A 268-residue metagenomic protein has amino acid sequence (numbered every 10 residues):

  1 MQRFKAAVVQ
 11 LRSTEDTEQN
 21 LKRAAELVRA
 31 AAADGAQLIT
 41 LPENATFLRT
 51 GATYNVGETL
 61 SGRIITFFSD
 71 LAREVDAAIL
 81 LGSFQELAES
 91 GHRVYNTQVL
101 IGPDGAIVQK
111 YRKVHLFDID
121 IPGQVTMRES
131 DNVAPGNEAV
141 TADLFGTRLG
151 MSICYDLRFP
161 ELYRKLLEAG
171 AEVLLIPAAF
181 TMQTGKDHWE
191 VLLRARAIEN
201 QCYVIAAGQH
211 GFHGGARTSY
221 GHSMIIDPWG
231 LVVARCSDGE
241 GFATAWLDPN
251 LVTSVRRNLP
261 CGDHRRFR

Functional and structural regions predicted by a protein language model:
M1-L38, L175: N-terminal active-site segment of His-dependent metallophosphoesterases
A6, L100-V108, I226-A234: Short, glycine-anchored, charge-dense loop/turn motifs used at functional sites
Q10-R12, P42, R112, G208: Residue-level recognition of beta-strand->loop/alpha-helix junctions
T17, E26-D104, V108-K110, I119 (+1 more regions): Cys-nucleophile CN-hydrolase/nitrilase-fold catalytic domain and related Cys-dependent amidase chemistry that acts on
L60-L81, R148, C154-A243: CN hydrolase (nitrilase-like) catalytic-core segments centered on the catalytic cysteine and neighboring Lys/Glu
L81-S83, T97-L100, V140-A142, S223-I225 (+1 more regions): Short beta-strand scaffold segments in enzyme catalytic cores
L87-A169, M182-G185, W189-V191, R257-C261: Active-site catalytic loop in hydrolytic enzyme cores
N250-R268: A short C-terminal boundary segment appended to hydrolase-like catalytic domains
